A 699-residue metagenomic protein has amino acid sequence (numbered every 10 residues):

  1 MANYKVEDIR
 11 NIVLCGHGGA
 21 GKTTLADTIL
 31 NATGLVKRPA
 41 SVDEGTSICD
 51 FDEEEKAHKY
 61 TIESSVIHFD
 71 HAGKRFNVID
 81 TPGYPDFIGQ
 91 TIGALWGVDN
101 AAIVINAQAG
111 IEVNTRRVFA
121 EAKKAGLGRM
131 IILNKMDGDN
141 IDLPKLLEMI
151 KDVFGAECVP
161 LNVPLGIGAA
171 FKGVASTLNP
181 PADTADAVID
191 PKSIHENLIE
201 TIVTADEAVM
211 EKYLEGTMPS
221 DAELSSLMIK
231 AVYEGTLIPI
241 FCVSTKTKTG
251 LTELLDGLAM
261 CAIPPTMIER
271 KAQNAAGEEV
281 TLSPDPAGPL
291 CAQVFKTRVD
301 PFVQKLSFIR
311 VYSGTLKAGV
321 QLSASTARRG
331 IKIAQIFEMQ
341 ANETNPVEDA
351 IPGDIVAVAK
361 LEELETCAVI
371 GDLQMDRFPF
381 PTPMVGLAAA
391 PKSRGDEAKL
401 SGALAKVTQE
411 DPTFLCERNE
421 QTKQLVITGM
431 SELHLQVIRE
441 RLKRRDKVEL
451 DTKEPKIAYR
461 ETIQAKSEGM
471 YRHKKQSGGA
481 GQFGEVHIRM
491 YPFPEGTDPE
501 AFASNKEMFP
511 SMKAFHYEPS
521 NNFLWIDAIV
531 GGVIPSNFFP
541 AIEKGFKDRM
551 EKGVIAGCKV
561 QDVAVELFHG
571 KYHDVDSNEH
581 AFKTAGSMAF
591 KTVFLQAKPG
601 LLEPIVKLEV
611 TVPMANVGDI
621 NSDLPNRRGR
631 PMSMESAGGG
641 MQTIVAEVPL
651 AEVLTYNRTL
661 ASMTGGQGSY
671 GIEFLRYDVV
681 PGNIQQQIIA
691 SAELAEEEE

Functional and structural regions predicted by a protein language model:
M1-E699: Structural and coupling elements of P-loop NTPases
